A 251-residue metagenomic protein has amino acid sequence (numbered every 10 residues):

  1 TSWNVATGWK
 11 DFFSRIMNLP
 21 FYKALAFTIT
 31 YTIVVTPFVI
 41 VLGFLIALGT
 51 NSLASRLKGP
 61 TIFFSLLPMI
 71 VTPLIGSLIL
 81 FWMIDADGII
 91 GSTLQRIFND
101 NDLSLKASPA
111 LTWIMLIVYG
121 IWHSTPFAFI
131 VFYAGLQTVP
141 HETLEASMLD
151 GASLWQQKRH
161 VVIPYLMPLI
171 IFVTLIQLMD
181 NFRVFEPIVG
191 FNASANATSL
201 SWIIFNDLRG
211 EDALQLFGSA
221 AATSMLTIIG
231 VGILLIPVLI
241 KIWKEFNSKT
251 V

Functional and structural regions predicted by a protein language model:
T1-V251: A structural signal for multi-pass alpha-helical bundles of membrane permease subunits that mediate small-molecule
